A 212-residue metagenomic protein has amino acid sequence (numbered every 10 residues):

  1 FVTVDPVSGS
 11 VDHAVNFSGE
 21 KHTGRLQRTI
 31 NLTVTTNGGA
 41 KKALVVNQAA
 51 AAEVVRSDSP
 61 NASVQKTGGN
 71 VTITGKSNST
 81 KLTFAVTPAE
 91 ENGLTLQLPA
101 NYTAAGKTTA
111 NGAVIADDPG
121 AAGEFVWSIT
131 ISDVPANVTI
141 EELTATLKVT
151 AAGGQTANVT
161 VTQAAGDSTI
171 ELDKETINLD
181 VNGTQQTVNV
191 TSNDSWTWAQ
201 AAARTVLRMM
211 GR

Functional and structural regions predicted by a protein language model:
F1, E53-N101, D173-A203: Solvent-exposed, low-complexity, repeat-rich "mucin-like" stalks and linkers
F1-N16, S79-S128, D194-R212: Surface-exposed binding patches on compact interaction domains or structured appendages
V7, E20-H22, T67, K76 (+2 more regions): Hydrophobic loop/turn residues within beta-sheet-rich immunoglobulin-like superfamily modules
V11, E20-Q27, A121-G123, V134-L143: Surface-exposed, short loops/turns at beta-strand junctions within beta-sandwich domains
V15, L26-G38, I129, I140-G153: A short beta-strand micro-motif common to beta-rich folds, especially ectodomain repeats
A40-A49, T156-A164: Edge beta-strands of extracellular beta-sandwich domains
Q48-R56, A164-E171: Extracellular interdomain linker/stem segments of modular secreted and single-pass surface proteins
